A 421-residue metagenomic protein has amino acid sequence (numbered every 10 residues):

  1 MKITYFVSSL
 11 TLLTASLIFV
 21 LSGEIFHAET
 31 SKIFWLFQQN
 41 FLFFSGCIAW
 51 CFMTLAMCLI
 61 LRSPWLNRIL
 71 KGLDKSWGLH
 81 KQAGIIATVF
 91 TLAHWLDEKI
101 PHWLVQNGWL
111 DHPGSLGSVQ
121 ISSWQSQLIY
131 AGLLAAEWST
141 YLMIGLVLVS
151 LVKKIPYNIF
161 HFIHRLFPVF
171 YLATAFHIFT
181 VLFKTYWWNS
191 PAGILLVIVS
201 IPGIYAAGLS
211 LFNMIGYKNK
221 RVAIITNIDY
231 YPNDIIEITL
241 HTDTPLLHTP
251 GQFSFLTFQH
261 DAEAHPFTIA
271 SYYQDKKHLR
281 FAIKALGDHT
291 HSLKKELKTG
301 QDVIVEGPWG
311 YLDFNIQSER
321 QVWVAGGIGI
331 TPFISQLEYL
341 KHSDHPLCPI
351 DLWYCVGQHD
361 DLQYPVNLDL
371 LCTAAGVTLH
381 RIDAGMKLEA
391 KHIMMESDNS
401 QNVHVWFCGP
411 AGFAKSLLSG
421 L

Functional and structural regions predicted by a protein language model:
M1-L12: N-terminal membrane topogenic signal
T4, I18, G46, W50-A56 (+5 more regions): FNR/FR-type flavoprotein reductase catalytic core
Y5-V7, Q38-G46: Hydrophobic transmembrane alpha-helical segments in integral membrane proteins
T11-H27, L59, L96-D97: Alpha-helical transmembrane segments of multi-pass membrane proteins
I25, I155, S210-N219: Membrane-interface capping segments at transmembrane-helix boundaries
F26-N40: Membrane-interface interhelical loops and short amphipathic "cap" helices that link adjacent transmembrane segments
N40, M57-I60: Short, contiguous, well-structured surface segments enriched in hydrophobic/aromatic residues
N213-D302, P349-D351, V356-Q358, D369 (+1 more regions): Ferredoxin-reductase
